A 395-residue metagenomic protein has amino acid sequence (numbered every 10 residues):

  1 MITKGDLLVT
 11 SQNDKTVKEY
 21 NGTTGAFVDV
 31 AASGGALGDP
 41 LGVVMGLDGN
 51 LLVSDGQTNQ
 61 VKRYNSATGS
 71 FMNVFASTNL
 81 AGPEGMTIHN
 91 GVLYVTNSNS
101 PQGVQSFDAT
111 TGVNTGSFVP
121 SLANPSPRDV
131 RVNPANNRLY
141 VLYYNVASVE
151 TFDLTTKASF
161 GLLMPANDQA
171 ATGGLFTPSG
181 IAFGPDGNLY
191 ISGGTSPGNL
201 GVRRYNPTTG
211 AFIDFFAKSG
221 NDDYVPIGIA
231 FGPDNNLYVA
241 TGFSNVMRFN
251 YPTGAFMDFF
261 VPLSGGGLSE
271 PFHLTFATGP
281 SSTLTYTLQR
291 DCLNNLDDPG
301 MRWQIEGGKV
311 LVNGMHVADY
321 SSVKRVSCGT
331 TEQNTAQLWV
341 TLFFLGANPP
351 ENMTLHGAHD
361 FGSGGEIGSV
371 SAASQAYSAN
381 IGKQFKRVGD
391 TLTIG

Functional and structural regions predicted by a protein language model:
M1-G35, V43, L51, F272: An edge-strand/N-cap motif at the start of beta-rich repeat modules
M1-Q12, S282-M301: Boundary/junction segments of secreted and surface-exposed precursor proteins
I2-T3, G34-D48, T78-N90, S98-P101 (+6 more regions): Beta-rich, blade/repeat-based domains predominating in secreted/periplasmic proteins but also intracellular
D6-V9, N50-V53, V92-T96, R138-V141 (+2 more regions): Conserved beta-propeller blade signature
Q12, G56, S98-S100, Y144 (+3 more regions): Short loop/turn segments immediately following the C-termini of beta-strands
K15-K18, N59-R63, Q102-S106, A147-E150 (+2 more regions): A short loop-to-beta-strand structural motif that recurs across blades of beta-propeller domains
N21-G25, Y64-G69, D108-V113, D153-A158 (+2 more regions): Short loop/turn segments that connect beta-strands within beta-propeller blades
A26-G34, S70-S77, V113-S121, A158-T172 (+2 more regions): A short beta-strand motif characteristic of beta-propeller blades
